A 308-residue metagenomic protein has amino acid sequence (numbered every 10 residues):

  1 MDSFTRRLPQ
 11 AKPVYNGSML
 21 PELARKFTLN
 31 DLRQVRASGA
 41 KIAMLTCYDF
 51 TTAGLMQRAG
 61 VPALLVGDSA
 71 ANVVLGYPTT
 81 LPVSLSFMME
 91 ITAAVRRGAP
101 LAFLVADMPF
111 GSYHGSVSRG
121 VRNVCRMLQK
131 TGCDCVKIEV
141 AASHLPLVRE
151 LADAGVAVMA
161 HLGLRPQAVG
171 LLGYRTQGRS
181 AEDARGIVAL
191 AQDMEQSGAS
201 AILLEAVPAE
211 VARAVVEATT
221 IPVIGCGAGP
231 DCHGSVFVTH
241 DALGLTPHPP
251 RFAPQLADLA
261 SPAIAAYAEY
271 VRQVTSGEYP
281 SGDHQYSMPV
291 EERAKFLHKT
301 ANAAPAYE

Functional and structural regions predicted by a protein language model:
F4, V14-A257, S261-V290, K299-E308: Alpha/beta enzyme core
F296: Feature captures the FAD/FMN-dependent oxidoreductase FAD-binding
